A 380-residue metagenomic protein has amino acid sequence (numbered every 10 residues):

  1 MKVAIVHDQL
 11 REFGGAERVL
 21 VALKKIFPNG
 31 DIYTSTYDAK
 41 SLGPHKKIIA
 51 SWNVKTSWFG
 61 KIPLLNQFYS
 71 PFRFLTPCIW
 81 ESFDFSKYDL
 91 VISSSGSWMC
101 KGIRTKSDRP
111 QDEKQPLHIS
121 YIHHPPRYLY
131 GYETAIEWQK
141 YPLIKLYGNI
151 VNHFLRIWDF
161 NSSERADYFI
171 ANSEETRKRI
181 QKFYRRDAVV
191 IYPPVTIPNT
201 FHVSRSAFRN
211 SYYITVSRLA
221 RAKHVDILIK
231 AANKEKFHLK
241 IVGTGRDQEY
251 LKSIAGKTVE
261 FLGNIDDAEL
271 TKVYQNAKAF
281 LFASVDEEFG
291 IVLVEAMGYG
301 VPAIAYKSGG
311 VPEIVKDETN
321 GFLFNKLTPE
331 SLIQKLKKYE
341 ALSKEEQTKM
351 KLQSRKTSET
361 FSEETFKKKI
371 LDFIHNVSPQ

Functional and structural regions predicted by a protein language model:
W138-F169: Membrane-proximal helix-turn-helix segments that form the acceptor-binding/catalytic region of lipid-linked
F208-K223, I229-K240: Conserved donor-binding/catalytic core segment of Leloir-type glycosyltransferases
E249-T271: Nucleotide-activated donor-binding/catalytic signature segment of Leloir-type glycosyltransferases, i.e., the conserved
N264-I265, K272-A277, I370: Short alpha-helical donor nucleotide-sugar binding micro-motif in glycosyltransferases
V285: Aromatic "clamp/platform" in nucleotide-sugar-dependent glycosyltransferases that forms part of the donor/acceptor
P302-A305: Short hydrophobic beta-strand element within catalytic cores of glycosyltransferases and related nucleotide-activated
D317-E318, F322-P329, K337-K344: Conserved acidic donor-binding segment of nucleotide-sugar-dependent glycosyltransferases
S331, E345-T360: A short, well-ordered alpha-helix in the C-terminal region of glycosyltransferases
